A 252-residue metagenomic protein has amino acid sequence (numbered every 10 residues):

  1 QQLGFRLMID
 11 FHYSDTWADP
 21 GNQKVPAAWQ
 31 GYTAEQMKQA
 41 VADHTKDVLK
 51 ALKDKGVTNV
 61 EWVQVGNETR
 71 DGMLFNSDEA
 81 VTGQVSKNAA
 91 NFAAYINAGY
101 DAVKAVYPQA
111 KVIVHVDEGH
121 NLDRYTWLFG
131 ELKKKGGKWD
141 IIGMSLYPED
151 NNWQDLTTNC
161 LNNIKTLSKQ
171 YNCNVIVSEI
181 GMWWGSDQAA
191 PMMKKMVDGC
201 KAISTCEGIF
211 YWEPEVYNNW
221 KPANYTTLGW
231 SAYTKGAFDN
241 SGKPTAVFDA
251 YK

Functional and structural regions predicted by a protein language model:
Q1, V25-E35, L74-E79, L122-K134 (+2 more regions): Short, electropositive alpha-helical surface patch
Q1, V41-K50, A93-D101, F129 (+3 more regions): Generic structural signal for well-ordered alpha-helices, preferentially at hydrophobic/aromatic core positions
Q1-N88, A93-G119: Substrate-binding cleft and catalytic face of glycoside hydrolase catalytic domains, especially the flexible beta-alpha
L7-F11, E61-V65, V112-V114, D140-M144 (+2 more regions): Hydrophobic faces of well-ordered beta-strands that scaffold small-molecule active sites in alpha/beta enzyme cores
Y13-T16, N67-G72, D117-L122, L146-N152 (+2 more regions): Solvent-exposed loop/turn segments at secondary-structure junctions within structured extracellular/periplasmic domains
A34-E35, A42, K46, K50-E61 (+2 more regions): Structural recognition of alpha->loop->beta junctions
A80-V81, N159, T166-N172, G185-G199 (+1 more regions): Aromatic-rich peripheral "rim/lid" segments of glycoside hydrolase catalytic domains that contact and position glycan
A90, A105-K111, L122-A190, V197-C206: Glycoside hydrolase catalytic-domain groove-lining segments
